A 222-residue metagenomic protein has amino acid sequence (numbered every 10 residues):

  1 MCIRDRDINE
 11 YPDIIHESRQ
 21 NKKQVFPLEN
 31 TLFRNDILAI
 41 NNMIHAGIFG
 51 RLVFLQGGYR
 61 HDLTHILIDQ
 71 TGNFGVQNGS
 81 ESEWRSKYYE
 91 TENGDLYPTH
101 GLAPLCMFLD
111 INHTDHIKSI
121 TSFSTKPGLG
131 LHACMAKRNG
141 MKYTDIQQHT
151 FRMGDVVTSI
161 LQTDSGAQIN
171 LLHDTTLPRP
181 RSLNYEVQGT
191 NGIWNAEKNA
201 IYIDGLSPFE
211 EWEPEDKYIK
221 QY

Functional and structural regions predicted by a protein language model:
M1-I3: Short, small-residue-biased leader/transition segments that mark boundaries at the very start of proteins
D5-Q24: Rossmann-fold NAD(P)-binding glycine/threonine-rich loop
N21-F26, T31-T150, I193: Predominantly a Rossmann-like dinucleotide-binding segment in NAD(P)-dependent oxidoreductases
I117, V156-T158, S182-N184, N191: Short, acidic/polar N-cap/turn motifs at the starts of alpha helices
L129-I146, T150, Q162-T163, N191-Y222: C-terminal glycine/acidic-rich active-site capping loop/insertion
R152-G154, P178-P180, V187: Short solvent-exposed loop/turn micro-motifs enriched in small/polar/acidic residues
G154, S159-S165, G189: Active-site beta-strand termini and strand-to-loop segments that position acidic
A167, L171-S182: Glycine-rich phosphate/pyrophosphate-binding beta-alpha loops
